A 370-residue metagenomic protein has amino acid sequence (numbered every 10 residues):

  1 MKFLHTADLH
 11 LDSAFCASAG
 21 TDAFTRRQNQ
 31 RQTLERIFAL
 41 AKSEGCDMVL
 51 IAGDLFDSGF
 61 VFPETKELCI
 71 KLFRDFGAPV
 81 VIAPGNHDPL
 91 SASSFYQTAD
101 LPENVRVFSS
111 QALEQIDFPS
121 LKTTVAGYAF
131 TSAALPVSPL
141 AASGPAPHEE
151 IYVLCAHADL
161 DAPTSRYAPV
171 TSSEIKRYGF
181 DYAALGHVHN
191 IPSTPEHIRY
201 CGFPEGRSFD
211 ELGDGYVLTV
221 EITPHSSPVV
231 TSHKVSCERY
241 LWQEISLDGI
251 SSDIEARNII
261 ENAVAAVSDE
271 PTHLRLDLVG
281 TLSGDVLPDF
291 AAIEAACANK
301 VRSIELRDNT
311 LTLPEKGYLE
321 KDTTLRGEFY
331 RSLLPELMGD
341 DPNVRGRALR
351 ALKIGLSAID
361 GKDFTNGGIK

Functional and structural regions predicted by a protein language model:
M1-E67, A146, G346-L349, K353 (+2 more regions): N-terminal active-site segment of His-dependent metallophosphoesterases
S18-N29, T124-A129, E238-E255: Acidic/glycine-enriched edge-of-secondary-structure segments
E35-G45, A142, D253-V267: A short, well-ordered alpha-helical element
G45-C46, T124, G179, E270-T272 (+1 more regions): Short loop/turn motifs at secondary-structure junctions
M48, D57-Y216, E221: His/Asp/Glu-rich metal-coordinating catalytic cores of metallo-dependent phosphodiesterases/hydrolases acting on
A52, G186, V279: Conserved residues at the C-terminal ends of beta-strands
S227-K370: Accessory, non-catalytic peripheral segments of nucleic-acid enzymes
